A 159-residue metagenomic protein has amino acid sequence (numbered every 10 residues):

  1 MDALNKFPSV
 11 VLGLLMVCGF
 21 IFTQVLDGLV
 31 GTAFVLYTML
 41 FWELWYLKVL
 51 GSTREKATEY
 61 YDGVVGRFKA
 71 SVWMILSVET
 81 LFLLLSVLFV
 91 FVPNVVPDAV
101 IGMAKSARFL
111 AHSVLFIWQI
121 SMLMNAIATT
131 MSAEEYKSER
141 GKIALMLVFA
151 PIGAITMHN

Functional and structural regions predicted by a protein language model:
M1-L12: N-terminal membrane topogenic signal
V11, F34, A70-M74, A104 (+2 more regions): Alpha-helical transmembrane segments of integral membrane proteins
L15-F41, E79-L115: Membrane-helix interface segments in multi-pass membrane proteins
L26-L29, E55-F68, V96-V100, M131-K137: Membrane-interface helix-boundary motifs at transmembrane edges
T32-L44, R140-N159: Hydrophobic, aromatic-rich membrane-embedded alpha-helical segments
L40-A57, S121-I127, T156-H158: Membrane-water interface of transmembrane alpha-helices
V49-L83: Alpha-helical transmembrane segments with an aromatic anchor "belt"
F68, F109-N125, M131-P151: Eukaryotic polytopic
